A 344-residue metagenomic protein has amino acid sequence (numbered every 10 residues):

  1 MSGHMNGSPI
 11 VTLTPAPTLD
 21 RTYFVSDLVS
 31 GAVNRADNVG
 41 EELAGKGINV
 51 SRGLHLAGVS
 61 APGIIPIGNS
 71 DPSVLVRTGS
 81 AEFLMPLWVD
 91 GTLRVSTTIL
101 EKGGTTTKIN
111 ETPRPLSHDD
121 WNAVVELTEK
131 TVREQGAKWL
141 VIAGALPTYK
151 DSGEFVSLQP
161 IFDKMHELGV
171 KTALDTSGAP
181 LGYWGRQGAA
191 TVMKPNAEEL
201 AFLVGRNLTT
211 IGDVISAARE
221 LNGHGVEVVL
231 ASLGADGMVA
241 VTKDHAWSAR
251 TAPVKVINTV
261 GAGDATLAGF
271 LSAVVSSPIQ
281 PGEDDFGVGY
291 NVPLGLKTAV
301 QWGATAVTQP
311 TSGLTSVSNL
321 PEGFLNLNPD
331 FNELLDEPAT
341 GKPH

Functional and structural regions predicted by a protein language model:
M1-V29: Positively charged, low-complexity intrinsically disordered leader regions
I10, S60-P62, F83-M85, T172 (+2 more regions): Hydrophobic anchor at the start of a short beta-strand that flanks the dinucleotide cofactor-binding loop
R35-R94: Substrate-binding N-lobe of the ribokinase-like
R52, V95-I99, G237-V241: Short beta-strand scaffold segments in enzyme catalytic cores
W88, T98-G136: Conserved phosphate-binding/catalytic loop of the ribokinase/pfkB sugar-kinase fold
T131-D151: Short acidic, glycine-rich surface-loop motifs adjacent to enzyme active sites
F155-D244: Conserved phosphate/ATP/ADP-binding segment of small-molecule kinases
I211-H344: Conserved phosphate-binding/catalytic region of the ribokinase-like
